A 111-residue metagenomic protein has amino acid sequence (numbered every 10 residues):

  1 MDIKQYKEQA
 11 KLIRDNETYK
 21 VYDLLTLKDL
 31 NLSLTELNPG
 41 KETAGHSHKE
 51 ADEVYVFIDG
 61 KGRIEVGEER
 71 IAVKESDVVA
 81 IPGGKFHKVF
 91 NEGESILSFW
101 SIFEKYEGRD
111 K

Functional and structural regions predicted by a protein language model:
M1-L30, A44, V79, D110-K111: A short, N-terminal "cap"/entry segment at the start of jelly-roll beta-barrel domains of the cupin/DSBH fold
T18, S33-H48: Conserved short histidine dyad/triad with adjacent acidic residue
K28, P39, E50, E69 (+2 more regions): A generic "binding-loop/recognition-motif" signal
K28-L30, N38-K41, K61-R63, K105-G108: Short, charged/polar surface micro-motifs in flexible loops or helix N-caps
E36-N38, K49-I64: Short, conserved beta-strand element in jelly-roll/cupin
E42-A44, R63, V79, G83-V89: Histidine-centered metal-chelating micro-motifs
E69-G83: Short acidic-glycine-tyrosine-enriched beta hairpin
G83-R109: Ligand-binding loop in jelly-roll beta-barrel domains
